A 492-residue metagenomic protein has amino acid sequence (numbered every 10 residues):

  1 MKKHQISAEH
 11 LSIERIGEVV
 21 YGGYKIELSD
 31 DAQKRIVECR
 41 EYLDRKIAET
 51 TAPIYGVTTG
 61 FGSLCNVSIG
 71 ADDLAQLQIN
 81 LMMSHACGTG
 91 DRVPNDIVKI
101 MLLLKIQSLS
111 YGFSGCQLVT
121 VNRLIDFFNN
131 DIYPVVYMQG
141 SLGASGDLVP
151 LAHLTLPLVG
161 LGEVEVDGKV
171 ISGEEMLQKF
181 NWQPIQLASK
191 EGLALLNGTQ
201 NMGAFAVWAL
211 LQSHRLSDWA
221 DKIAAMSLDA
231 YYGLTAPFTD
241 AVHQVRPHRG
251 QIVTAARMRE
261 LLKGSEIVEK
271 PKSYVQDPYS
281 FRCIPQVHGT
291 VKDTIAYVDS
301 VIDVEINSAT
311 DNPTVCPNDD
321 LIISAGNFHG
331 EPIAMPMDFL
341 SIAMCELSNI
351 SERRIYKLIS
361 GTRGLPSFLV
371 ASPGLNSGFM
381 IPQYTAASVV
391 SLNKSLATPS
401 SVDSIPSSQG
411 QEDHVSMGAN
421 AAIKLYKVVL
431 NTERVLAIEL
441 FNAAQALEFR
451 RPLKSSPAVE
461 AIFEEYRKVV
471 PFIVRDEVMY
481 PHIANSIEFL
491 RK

Functional and structural regions predicted by a protein language model:
M1-T51, Q78-V136, L228, H243: Glycine-rich, flexible loop motifs
K2-Y24, L28-R35, C39-Y42, I47-T50 (+1 more regions): C-terminal auxiliary extensions adjacent to catalytic cores
S12, G70-D72, V93-P94, F113-L118 (+3 more regions): General structural signal for secondary-structure boundaries
Y55-L77, S84-L109, Y137-V159, K169 (+3 more regions): FAD-binding core of FAD-dependent oxidoreductases, characterized by glycine-rich FAD pyrophosphate-binding loops
D73-A86, K357-S367: Catalytic or ion-translocation cores adjacent to nucleophile or general acid/base/metal-coordination motifs in diverse
D73-Q76, T120, S213-R215: Short, low-complexity, polar/charged sequence segments that are solvent-exposed and flexible
F128-I132, P150, V159, D221: Membrane-embedded alpha-helical core segments of multi-pass
V136-S141, N318-I322: Cysteine-centered functional microenvironments
